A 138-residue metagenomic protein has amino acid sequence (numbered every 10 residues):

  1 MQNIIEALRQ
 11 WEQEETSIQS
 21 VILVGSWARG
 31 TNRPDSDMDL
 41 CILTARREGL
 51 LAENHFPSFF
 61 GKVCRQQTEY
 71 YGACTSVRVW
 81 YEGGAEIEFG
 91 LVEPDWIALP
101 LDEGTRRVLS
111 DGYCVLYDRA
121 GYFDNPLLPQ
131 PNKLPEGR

Functional and structural regions predicted by a protein language model:
M1-I22: Helical scaffold of the NTase/Pol beta-like nucleotidyltransferase catalytic core
I5-R9, P57, R106: Generic detector of well-ordered alpha-helical segments enriched in charged/polar residues, highlighting helical
E6-A7, V24-W27, G72-T75: Short alpha-helical segments and helix-capping/turn motifs at coil-helix boundaries
E12-E14, G30-P34, R78-V79: Short secondary-structure boundary/capping segments within folded domains
E14-S20, L51-P57, G61-Q67: Short linear motifs at secondary-structure transitions and domain/linker junctions
V21, S26, W80: Short glycine- and Lys/Arg-enriched binding-loop motifs that mark or flank ligand-binding interfaces
G25, R29-F59, G84-E86, G90: Catalytic metal-binding acidic patch
S58-R138: Conserved NTP/Mg2+-binding pocket subregion across the NTase superfamily
